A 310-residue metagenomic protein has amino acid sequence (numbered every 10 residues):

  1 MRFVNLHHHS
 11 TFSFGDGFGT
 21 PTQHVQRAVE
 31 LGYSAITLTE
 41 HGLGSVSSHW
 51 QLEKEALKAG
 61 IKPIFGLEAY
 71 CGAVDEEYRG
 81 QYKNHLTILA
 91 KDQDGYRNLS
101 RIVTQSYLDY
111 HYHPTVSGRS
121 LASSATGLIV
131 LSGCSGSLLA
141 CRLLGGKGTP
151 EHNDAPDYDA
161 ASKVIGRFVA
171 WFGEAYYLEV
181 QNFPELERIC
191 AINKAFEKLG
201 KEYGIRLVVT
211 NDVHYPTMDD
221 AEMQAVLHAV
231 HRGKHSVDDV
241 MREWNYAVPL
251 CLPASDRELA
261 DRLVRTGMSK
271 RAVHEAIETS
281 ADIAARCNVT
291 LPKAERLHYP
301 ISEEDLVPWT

Functional and structural regions predicted by a protein language model:
M1-T310: Phosphodiester-processing cores and adjacent nucleic acid-binding clamps
